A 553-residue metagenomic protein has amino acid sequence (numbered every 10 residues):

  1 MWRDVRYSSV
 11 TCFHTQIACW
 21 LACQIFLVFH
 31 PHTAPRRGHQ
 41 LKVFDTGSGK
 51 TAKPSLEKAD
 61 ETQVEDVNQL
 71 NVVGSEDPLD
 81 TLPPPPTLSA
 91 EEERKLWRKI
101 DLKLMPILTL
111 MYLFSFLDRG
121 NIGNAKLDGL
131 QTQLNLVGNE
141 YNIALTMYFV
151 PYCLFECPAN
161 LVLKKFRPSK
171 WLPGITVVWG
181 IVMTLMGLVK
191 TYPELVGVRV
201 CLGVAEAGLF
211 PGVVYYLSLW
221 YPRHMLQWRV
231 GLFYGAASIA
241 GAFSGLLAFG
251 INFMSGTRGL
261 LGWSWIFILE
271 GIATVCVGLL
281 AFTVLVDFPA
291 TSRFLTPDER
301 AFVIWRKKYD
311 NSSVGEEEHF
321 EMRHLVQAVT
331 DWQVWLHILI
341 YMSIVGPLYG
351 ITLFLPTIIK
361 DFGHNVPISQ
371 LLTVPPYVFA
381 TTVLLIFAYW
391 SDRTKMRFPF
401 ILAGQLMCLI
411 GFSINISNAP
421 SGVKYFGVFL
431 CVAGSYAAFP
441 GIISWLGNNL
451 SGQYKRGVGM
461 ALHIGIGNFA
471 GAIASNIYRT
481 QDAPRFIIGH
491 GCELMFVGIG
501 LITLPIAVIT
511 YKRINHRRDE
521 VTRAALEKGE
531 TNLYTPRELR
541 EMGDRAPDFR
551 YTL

Functional and structural regions predicted by a protein language model:
W2-R6, C12, C19, I25-F114 (+4 more regions): Intracellular terminal tails of multi-pass secondary transporters
G123-Y152: Extracellular/periplasmic helix-loop-helix junction of adjacent transmembrane segments in MFS-like secondary
N135, F166-R167, L188-P193, A205 (+3 more regions): Helix-breaking motifs and short loop linkers at transmembrane-helix boundaries and internal kinks in secondary membrane
T146-A159, V378-V383: Central cavity-lining transmembrane alpha-helices of secondary-active solute carriers, predominantly the Major
L154-V189: Conserved MFS/SLC helix-loop-helix module at the cytosolic interface between two early adjacent transmembrane helices
V178-K190, M407-A419: C-terminal ends and interior cores of transmembrane alpha-helices in multi-pass membrane transporters/permeases
V230-N252, T274, I464-I473: Glycine-rich segments within core transmembrane alpha-helices of 12-TM secondary carriers
A328-T382: Extracytoplasmic gate region of multi-pass secondary transporters
